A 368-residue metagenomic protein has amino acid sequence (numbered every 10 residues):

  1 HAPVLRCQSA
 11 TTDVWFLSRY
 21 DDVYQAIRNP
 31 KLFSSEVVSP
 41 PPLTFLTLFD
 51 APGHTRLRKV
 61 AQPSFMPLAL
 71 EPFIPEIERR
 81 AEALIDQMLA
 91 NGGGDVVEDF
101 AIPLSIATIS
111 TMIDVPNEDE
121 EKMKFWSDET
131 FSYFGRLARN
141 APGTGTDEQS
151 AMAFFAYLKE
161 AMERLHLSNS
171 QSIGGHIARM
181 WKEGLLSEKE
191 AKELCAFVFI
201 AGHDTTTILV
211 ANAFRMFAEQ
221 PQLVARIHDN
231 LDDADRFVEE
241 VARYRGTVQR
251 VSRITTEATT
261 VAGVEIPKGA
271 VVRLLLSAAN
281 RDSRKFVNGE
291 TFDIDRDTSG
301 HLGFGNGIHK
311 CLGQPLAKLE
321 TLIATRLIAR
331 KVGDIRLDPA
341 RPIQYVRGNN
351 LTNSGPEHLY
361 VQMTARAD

Functional and structural regions predicted by a protein language model:
H1-D368: Cytochrome P450
